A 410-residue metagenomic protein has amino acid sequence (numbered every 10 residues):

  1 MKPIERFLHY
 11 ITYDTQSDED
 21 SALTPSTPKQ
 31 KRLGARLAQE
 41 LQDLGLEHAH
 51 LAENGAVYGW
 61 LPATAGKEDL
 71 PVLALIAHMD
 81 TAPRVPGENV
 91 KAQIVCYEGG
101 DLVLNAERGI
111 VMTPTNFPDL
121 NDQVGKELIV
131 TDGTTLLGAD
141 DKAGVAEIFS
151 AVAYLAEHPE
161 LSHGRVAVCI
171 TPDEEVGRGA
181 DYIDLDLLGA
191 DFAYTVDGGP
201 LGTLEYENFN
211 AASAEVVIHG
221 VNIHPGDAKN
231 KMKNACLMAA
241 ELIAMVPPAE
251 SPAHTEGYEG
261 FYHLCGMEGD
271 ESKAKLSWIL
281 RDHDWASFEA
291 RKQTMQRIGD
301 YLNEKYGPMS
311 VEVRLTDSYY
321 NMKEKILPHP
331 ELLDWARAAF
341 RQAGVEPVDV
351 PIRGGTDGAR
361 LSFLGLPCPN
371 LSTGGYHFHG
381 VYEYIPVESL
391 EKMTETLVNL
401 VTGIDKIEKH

Functional and structural regions predicted by a protein language model:
M1-L128: Acidic/His- and Gly-rich active-site-bordering loop/insert found across diverse amide/peptide-bond hydrolases
E19, H48, E160-R165, P248-H263 (+3 more regions): Flexible, glycine/charged-enriched surface loops at secondary-structure junctions
L120-F209, A249-G269, K273-H283, E289 (+1 more regions): Acidic/histidine-rich catalytic neighborhood of metal-dependent amide-processing enzymes
N121-T135, H219-I223, A343, G375-H379: Glycine/charged-rich beta-loop-alpha catalytic/anionic-binding loops adjacent to active sites
D181-L237, D284-F340: Metal-dependent peptidase/peptidase-like ectodomains
N222-A249, E271-H283: A conserved active-site cap/scaffold subdomain adjacent to cofactor or substrate pockets
K233-P252, A286-I298, D334, A338-R341 (+2 more regions): His/Asp/Glu-rich mid-to-C-terminal helical/loop segments that flank catalytic regions of hydrolases
L237-H254, F261-H263, S310, Y320-P369: Active-site-adjacent substrate-binding region of metalloamidase/peptidase-like peptide-processing proteins
